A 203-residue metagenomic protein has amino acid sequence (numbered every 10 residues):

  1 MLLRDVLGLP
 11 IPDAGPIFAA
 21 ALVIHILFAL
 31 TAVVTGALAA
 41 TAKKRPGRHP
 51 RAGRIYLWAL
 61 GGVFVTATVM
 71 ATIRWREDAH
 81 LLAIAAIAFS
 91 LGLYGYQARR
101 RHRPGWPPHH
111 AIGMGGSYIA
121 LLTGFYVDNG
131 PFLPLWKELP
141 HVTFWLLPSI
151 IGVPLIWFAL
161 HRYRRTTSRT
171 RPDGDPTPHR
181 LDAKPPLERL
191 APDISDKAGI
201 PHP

Functional and structural regions predicted by a protein language model:
M1-P203: Alpha-helical membrane insertion/targeting regions
